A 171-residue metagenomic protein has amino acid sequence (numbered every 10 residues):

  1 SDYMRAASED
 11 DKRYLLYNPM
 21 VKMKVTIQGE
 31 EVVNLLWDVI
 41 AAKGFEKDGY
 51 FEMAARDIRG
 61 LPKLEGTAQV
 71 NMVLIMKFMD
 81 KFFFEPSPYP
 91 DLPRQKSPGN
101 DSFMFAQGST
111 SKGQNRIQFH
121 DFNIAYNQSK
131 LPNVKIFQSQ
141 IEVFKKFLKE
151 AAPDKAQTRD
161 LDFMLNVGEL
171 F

Functional and structural regions predicted by a protein language model:
S1-F171: Flavin-dependent oxidoreductase catalytic core characteristic of acyl-CoA dehydrogenase/oxidase-like enzymes
